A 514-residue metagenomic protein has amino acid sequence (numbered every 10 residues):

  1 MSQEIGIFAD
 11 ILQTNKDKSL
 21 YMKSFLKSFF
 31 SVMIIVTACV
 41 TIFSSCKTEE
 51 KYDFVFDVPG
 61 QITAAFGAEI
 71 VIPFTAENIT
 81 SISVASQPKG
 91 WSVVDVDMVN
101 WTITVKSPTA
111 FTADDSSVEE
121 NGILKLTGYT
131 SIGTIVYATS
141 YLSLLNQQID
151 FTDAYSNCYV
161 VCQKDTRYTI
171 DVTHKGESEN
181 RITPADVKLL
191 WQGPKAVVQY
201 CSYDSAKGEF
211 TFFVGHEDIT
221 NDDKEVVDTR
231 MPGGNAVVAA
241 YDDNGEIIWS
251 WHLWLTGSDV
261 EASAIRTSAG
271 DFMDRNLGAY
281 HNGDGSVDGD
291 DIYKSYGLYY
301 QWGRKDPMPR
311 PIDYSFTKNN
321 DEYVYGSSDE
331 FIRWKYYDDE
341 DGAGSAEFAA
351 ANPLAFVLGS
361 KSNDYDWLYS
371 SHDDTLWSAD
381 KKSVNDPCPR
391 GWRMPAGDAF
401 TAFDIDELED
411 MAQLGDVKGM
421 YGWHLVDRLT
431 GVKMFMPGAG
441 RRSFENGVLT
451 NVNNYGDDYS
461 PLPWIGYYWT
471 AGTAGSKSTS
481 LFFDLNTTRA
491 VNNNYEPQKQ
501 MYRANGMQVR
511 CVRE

Functional and structural regions predicted by a protein language model:
Q3-S44: Sec-dependent bacterial lipoprotein signal peptides
K16-S19, V36-I62, F66, I135-Q147: Bacterial Sec-dependent N-terminal signal peptides
T75-S81: Short proline/glycine-enriched turn/loop motifs at strand-loop junctions of beta-rich domains
P108-S117, I219, D228: Short, surface-exposed loop/turn segments at beta-strand-coil junctions that are enriched for proline with nearby
D114-S131, P232-D242: A short beta-strand micro-motif common to beta-rich folds, especially ectodomain repeats
Y129-Y137, N244-W249: Short, exposed coil/turn segments at beta-strand boundaries within extracellular/luminal domains
N146-K382, A474, R503-E514: Short, compositionally biased
V237, A279, V357-E514: C-terminal, surface-exposed recognition/capping segments
